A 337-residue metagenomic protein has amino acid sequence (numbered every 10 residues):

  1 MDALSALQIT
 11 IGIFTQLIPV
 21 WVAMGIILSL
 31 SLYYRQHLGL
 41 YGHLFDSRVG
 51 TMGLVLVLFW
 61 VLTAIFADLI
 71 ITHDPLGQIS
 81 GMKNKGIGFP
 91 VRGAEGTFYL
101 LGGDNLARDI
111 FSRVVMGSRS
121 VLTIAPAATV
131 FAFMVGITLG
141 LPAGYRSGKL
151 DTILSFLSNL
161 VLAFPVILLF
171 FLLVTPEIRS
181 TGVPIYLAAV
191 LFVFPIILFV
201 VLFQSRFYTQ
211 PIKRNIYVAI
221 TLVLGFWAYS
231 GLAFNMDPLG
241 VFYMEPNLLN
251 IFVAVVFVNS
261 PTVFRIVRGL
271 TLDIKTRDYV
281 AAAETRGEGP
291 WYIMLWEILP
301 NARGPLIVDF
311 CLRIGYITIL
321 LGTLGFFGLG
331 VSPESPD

Functional and structural regions predicted by a protein language model:
M1-F133, I137, L141-P142, K149-T152 (+7 more regions): Gly/Trp-centered helix-boundary motif
R108-D337: Alpha-helical transmembrane segments of integral membrane proteins, especially multi-pass inner/plasma-membrane
